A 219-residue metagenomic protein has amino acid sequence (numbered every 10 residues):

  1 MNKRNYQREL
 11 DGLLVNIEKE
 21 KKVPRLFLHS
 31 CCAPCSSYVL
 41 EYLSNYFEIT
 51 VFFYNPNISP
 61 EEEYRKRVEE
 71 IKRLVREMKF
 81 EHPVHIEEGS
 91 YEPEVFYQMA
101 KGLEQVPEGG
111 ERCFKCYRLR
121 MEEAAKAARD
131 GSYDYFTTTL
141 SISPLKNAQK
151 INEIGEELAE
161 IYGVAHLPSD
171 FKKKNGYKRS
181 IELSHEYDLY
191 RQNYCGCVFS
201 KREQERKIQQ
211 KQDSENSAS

Functional and structural regions predicted by a protein language model:
M1-Y38, L43-S219: Nucleotide-activated chemistry modules centered on ATP-dependent adenylation/adenylyltransferase
